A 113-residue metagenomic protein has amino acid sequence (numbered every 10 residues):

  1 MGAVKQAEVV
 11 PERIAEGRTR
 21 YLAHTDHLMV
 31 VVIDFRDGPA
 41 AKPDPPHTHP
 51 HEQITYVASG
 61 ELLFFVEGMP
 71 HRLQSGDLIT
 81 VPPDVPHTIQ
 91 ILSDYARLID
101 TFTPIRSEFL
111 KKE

Functional and structural regions predicted by a protein language model:
P11-P45: A short glycine-rich, His/Asp/Glu-containing loop-to-beta-strand
D26, F65-M69, L92: Short strand-coil-strand connectors
F35-R36, T48-F64: Short, conserved beta-strand element in jelly-roll/cupin
G68-P83: Short acidic-glycine-tyrosine-enriched beta hairpin
P83-E108: Ligand-binding loop in jelly-roll beta-barrel domains
L110-E113: Short, charged, solvent-exposed linker or helix-capping segments at domain edges/interfaces that act as flexible hinges
